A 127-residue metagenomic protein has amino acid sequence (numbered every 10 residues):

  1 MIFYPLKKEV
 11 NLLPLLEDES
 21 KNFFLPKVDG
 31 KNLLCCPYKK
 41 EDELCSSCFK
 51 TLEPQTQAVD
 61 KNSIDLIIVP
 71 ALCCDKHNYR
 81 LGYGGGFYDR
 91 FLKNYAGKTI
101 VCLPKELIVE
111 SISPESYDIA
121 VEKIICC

Functional and structural regions predicted by a protein language model:
M1-Q55, D60: N-terminal active-site beta-alpha-beta segment that forms phosphate/nucleotide-binding and substrate-recognition loops
K8-V10, Y88, I108: Short, active-site-adjacent cap segments at secondary-structure transitions
K50, H77-Y79: Detector for glycine-centered tight turns/loop "hinges" at secondary-structure junctions
N62-L66, K76-H77, R90-C127: Surface-exposed, charge/polar-rich loops and edge strands
P70-L72: Mid-chain, well-packed structural core segment of small domains
G82-F87: Charged helix-capping and loop-helix junction motifs
